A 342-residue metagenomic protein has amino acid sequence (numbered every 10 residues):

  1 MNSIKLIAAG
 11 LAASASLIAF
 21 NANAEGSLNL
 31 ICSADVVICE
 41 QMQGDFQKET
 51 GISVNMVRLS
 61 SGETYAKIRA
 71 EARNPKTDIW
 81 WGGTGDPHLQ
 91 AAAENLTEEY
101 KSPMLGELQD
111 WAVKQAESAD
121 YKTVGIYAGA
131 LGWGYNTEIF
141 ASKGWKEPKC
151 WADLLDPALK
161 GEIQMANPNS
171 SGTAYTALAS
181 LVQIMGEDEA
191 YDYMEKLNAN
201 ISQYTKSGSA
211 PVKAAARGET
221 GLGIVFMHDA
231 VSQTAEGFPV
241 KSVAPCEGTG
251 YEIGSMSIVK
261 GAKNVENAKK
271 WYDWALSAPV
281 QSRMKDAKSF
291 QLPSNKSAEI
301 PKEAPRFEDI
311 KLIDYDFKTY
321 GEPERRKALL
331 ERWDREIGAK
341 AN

Functional and structural regions predicted by a protein language model:
E25-Q90: Early extracytoplasmic/lumenal segment of secretory-pathway proteins
S33-E40, K76-E219: Extracytoplasmic ligand-binding site segments that recognize negatively charged/polar headgroups
D86-Q90, A216, G221-P239: A ligand-binding cleft/hinge motif common to bilobed small-molecule-binding domains
E98-E107, T123-V124, A152, L222 (+2 more regions): Short beta-strand->loop
G129, Y193-N198, S202-T205, E236-K260 (+1 more regions): Periplasmic-binding protein-like
G134-I139, A179, I253-N264, R283-M284: A bilobed periplasmic-binding-protein/Venus flytrap-type ligand-binding module shared by bacterial periplasmic
E187-E189, L292-N342: An extracytoplasmic/periplasmic, membrane-proximal ligand-sensing/linker region
V259-F317: Mature extracytoplasmic/periplasmic domains
